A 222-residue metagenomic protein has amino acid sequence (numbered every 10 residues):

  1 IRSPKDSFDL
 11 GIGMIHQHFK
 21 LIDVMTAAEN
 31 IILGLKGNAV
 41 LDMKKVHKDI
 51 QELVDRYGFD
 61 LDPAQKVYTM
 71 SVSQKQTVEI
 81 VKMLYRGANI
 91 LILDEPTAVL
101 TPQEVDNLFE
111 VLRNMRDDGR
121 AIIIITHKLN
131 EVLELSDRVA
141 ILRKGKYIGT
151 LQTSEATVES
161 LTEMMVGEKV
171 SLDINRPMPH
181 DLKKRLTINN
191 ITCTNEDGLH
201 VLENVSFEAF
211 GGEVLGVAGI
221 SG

Functional and structural regions predicted by a protein language model:
I1-G222: Glycine-rich phosphate-binding loops of nucleotide-dependent enzymes
